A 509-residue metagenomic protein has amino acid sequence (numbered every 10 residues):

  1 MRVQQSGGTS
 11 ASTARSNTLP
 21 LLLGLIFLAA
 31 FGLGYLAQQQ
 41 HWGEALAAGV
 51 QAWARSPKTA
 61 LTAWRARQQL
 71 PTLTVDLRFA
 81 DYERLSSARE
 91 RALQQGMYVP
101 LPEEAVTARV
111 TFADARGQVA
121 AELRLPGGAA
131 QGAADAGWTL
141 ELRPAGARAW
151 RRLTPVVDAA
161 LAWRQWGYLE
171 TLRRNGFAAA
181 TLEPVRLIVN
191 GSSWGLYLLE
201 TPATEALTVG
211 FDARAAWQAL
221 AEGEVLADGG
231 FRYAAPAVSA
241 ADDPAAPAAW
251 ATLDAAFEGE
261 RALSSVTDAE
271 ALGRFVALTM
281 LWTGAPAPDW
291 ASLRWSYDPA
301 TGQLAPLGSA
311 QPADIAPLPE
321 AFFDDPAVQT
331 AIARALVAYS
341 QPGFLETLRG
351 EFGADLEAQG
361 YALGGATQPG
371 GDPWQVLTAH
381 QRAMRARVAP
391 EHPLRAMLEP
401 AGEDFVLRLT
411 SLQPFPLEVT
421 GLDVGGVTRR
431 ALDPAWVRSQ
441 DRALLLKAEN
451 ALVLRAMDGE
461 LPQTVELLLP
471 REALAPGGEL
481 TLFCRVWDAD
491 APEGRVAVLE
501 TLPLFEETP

Functional and structural regions predicted by a protein language model:
R2-A120, E346-P509: Regulatory N- and C-terminal appendages and interdomain linkers associated with kinase/kinase-like NTP transferase
S86-A88, Y197, T208-D212, P288-R294 (+1 more regions): Short, solvent-exposed loop/turn and secondary-structure capping segments
A121, T139-E141, L153-V156, R186 (+3 more regions): Structural recognition of the beta-strand scaffold that forms the well-ordered cores of secreted hydrolase catalytic
R124, A130-A133, G146-W150, D314-F323 (+1 more regions): Anionic ligand-binding catalytic core segments
A133-W166, P247-R261, A269: Short, conserved helix/loop micro-motifs enriched in His/Cys and acidic residues
A159-S192: A conserved helix-loop-beta module that forms one wall/lid of the active-site cleft in ATP-utilizing catalytic domains
F177-A180, S193-R274, L356: Internal "kinase-insert"/substrate-recognition segments embedded within catalytic cores of ATP-dependent enzymes
P247-D289, L293-W295, G302-P416: Middle-to-C-terminal accessory/interaction subdomains
